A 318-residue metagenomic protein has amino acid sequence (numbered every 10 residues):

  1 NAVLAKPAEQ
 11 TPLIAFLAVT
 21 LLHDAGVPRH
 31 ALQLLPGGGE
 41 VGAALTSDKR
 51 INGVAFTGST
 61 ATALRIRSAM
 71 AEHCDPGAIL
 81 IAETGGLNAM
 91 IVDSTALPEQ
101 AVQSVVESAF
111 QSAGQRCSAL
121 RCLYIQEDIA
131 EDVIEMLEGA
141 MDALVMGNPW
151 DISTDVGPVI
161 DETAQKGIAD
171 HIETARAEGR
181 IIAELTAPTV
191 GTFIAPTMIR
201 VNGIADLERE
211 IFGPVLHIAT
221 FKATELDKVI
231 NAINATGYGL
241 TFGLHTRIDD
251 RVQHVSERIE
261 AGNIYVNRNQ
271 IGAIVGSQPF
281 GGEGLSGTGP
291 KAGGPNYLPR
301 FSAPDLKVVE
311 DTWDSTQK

Functional and structural regions predicted by a protein language model:
N1-G42, D75: PLP-dependent aminotransferase-like
L21-P28, K49, G53, T60-I204 (+6 more regions): ALDH superfamily catalytic-core signature
Q33-G37, V92, I218-T224: Short acidic-hydrophobic, aromatic-tinged amphipathic segments that line or gate anion-handling sites
P36-A44, G58-R65: Beta-loop-alpha module in the N-terminal Rossmann-like domain of NAD(P)-dependent dehydrogenases, especially those
G38, T57, D93, T246 (+1 more regions): Conserved residues at the C-terminal ends of beta-strands
D48-V54, E257-G262: Glycine-enriched alpha-helix->loop->beta-strand junction motifs that scaffold or abut catalytic
T186-V201, E225-T312: C-terminal core of ALDH-fold dehydrogenases
P214: Glycine-rich nucleotide-phosphate-binding loops and adjacent flexible coil segments
